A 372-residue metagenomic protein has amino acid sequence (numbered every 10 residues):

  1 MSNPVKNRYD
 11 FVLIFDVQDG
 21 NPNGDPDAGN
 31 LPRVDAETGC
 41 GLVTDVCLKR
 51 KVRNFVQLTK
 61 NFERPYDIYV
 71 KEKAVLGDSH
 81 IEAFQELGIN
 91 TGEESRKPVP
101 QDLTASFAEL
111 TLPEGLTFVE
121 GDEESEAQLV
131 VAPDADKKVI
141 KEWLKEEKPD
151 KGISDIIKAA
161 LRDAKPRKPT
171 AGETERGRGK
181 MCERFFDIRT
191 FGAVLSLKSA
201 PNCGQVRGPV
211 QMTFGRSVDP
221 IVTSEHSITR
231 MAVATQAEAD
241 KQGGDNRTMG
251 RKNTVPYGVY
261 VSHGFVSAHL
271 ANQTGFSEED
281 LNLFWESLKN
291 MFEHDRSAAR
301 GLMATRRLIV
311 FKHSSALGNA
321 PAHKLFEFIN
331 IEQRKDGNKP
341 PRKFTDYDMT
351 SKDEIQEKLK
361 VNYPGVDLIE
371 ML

Functional and structural regions predicted by a protein language model:
M1-V46, R50-L372: Basic polyanion-binding and macromolecular-assembly surfaces
